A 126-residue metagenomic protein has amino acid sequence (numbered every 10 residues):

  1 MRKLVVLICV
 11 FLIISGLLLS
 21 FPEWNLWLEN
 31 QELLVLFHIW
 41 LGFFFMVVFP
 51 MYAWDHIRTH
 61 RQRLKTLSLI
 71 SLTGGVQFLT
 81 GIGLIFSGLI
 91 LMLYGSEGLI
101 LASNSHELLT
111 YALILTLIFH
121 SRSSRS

Functional and structural regions predicted by a protein language model:
M1-S126: Membrane-embedded alpha-helical bundles that constitute the cytochrome b-like, heme-associated redox core of multi-pass
